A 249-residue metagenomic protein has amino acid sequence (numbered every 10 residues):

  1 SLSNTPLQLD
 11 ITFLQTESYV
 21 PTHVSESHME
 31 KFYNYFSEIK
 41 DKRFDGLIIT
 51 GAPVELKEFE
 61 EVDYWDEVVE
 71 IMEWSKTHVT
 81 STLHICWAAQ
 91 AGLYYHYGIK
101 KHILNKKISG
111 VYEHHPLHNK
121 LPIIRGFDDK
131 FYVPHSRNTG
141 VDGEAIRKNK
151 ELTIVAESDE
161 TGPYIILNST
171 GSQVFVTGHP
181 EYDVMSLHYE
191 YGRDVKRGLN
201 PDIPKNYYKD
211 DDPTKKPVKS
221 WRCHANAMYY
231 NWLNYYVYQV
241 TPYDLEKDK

Functional and structural regions predicted by a protein language model:
S1-S18, I39, R43, E70 (+1 more regions): Amide-donor transfer/coupling interface in amidating biosynthetic enzymes
P21, E55-E58, A91-Y94, D142-E144 (+1 more regions): Short catalytic/ligand-binding loop motif for oxyanion handling, primarily in non-cytosolic enzymes, centered on
H23-E26, L187-Y189: Short aromatic-enriched loop/helix-cap "lid" or pocket-rim segments at secondary-structure transitions that line
V24-E26, D45, A52, A91 (+3 more regions): Residue-level signal for well-ordered alpha-helical segments
V24-R43: Glycine-rich, highly charged phosphate/nucleotide-binding loops
F44, I49-H118: Cysteine-nucleophile active-site neighborhood
